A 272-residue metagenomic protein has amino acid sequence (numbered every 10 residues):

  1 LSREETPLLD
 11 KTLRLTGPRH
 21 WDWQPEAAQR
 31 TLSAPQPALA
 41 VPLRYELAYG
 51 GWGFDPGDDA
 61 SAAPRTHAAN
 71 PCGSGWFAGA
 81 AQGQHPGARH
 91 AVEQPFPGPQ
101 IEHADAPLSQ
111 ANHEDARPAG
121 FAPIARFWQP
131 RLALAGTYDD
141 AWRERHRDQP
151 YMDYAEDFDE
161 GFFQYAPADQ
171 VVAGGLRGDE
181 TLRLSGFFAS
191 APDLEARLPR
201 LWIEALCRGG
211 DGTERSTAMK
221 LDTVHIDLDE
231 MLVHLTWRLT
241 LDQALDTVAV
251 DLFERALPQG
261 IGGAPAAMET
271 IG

Functional and structural regions predicted by a protein language model:
L1-G272: Extended intrinsically disordered or low-complexity segments
